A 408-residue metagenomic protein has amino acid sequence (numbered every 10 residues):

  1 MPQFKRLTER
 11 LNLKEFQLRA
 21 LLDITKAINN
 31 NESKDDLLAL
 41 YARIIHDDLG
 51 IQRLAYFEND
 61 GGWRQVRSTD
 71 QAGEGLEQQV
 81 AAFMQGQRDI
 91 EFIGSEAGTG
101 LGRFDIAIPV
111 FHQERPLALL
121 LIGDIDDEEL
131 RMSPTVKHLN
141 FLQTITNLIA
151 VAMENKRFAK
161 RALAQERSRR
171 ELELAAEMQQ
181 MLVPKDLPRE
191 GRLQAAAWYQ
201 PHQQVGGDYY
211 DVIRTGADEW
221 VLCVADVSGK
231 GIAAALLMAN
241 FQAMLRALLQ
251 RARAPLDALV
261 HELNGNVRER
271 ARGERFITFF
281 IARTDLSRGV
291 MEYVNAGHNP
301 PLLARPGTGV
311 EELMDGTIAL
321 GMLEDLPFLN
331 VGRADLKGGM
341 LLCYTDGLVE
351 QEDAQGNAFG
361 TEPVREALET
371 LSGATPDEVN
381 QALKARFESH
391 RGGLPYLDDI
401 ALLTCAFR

Functional and structural regions predicted by a protein language model:
M1-N30: Signal-transmission linkers at sensory-effector interfaces
E9, S133-K137, V151-R170: Short alpha-helical interdomain "coupling" segment at the junction between an upstream regulatory sensor module
L22, K26-S68, P188-R189, V205-G206 (+1 more regions): Helix-loop-beta substructure at the N-terminus of cytosolic sensory domains that couple signal/ligand detection
I45-E128, N295, G321: GAF sensory domains
L119-M132, M153, V227, R408: Short beta-strand-to-loop transition segments that serve as allosteric relay/switch motifs in sensory/regulatory domains
E128-R131, A233-A252, E311, G338-L394: Active-site-proximal, acidic helix/loop segment immediately C-terminal to a metal-coordinating Asp/Glu
R131-E154, A239-N240, K337: Amphipathic alpha-helical "output/dimerization" segments
A159, L163-L342, G392-R408: … and, occasionally, acidic/histidine-rich disordered N-termini of signaling adaptors
